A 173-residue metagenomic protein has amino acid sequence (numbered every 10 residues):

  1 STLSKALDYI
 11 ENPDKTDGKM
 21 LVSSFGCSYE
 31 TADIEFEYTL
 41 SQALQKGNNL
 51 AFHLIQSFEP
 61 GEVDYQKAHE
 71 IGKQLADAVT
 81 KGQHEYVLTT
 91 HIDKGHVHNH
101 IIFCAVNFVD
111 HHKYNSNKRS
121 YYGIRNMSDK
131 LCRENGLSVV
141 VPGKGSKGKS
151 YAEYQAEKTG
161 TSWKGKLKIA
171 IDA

Functional and structural regions predicted by a protein language model:
S1-A173: N-terminal nicking endonuclease/strand-transfer module with a His-rich metal-binding environment and a catalytic Tyr
